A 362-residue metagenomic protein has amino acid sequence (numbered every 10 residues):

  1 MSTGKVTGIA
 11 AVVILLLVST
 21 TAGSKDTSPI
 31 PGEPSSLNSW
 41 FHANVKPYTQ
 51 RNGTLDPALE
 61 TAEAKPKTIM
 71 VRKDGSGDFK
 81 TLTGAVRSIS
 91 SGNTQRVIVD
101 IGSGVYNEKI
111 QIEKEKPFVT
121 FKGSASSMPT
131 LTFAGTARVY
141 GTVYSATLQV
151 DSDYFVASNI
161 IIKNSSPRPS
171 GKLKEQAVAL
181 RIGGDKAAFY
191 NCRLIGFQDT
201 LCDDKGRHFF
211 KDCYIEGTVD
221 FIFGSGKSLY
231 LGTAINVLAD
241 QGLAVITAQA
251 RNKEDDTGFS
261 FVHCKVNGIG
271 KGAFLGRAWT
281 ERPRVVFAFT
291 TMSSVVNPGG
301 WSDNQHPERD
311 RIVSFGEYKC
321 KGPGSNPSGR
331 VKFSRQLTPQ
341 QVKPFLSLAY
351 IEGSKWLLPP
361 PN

Functional and structural regions predicted by a protein language model:
S2-N362: Sequence-level preference for short, compositionally simple segments enriched in small aliphatic or small polar residues
